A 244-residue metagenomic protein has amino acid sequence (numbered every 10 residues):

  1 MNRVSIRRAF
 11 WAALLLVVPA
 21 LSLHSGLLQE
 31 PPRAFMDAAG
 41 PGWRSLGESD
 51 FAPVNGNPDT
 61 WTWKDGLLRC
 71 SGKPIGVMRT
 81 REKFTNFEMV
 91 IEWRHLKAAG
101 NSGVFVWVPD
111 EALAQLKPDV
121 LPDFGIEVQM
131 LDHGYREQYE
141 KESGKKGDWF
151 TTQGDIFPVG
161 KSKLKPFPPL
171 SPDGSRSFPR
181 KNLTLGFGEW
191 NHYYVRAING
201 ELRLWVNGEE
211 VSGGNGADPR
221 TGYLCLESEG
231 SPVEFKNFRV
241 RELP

Functional and structural regions predicted by a protein language model:
N2-A13: Bacterial N-terminal signal peptides that target proteins for export
S5, S22-S25: Serine residues within intrinsically disordered or low-complexity segments
A12-S22: Bacterial N-terminal signal peptides
G26-P244: Carbohydrate-interacting regions of secretory-pathway proteins
